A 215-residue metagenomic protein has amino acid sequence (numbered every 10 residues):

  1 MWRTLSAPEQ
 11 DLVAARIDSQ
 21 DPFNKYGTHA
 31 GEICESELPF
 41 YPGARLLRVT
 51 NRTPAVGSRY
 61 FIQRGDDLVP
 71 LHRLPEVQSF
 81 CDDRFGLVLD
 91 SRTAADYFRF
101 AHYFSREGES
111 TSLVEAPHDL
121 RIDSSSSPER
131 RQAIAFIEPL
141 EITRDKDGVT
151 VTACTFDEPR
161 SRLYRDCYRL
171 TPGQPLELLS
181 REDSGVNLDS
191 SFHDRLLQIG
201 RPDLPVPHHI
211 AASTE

Functional and structural regions predicted by a protein language model:
M1-A133: Extended, low-hydrophobicity segments enriched in charged/polar residues
A44-L46, K146-T150, G173: A generic structural signal for beta-strand entry/edge sites
V56-G57, A135, R160-D166: Short, surface-exposed coil-to-beta transition loops
P117-F156: Extended beta-strand-rich segments in extracellular/periplasmic secretory proteins, especially within noncatalytic
L140, D166-R169: Hydrophobic/aromatic beta-strand elements that line small-molecule binding cavities or substrate pockets in beta-rich
E158, S180-H193: Short, solvent-exposed aromatic-acidic interface loops
T171-R181: Short beta-strand edge/turn micro-motifs at domain boundaries
S191-E215: Compositionally biased, intrinsically disordered linkers/stalks adjacent to structured regions
